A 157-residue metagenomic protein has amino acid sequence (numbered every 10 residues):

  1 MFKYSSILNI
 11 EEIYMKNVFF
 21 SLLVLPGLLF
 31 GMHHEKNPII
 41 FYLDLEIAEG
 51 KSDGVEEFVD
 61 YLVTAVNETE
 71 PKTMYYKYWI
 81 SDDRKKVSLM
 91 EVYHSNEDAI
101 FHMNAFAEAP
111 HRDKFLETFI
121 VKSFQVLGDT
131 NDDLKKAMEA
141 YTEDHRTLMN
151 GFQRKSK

Functional and structural regions predicted by a protein language model:
M1-Y14: Short, Lys/Arg-enriched N-terminal segments with co-localized hydrophobic residues within the first ~10-30 amino acids
K16-L22: Sec-dependent signal peptide recognition, specifically the positively charged N-region followed immediately by
L22, F30-V87, H94-A105, E117-K157: Short S/T/G/P-rich N-terminal loop/turn motif that feeds into the first structured element of a domain
E108-H111: A short, acidic, amphipathic alpha-helical segment used as a generic capping/interface helix at domain edges
K114: Conserved serine/cysteine hydrolase catalytic core
